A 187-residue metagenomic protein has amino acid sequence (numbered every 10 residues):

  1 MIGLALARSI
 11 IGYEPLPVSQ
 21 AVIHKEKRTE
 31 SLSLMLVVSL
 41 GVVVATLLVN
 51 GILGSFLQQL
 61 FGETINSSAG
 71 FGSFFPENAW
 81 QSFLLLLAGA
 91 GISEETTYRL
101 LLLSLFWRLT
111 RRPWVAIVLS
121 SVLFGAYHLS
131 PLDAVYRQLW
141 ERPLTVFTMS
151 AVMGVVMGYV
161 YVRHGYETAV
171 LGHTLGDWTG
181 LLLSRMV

Functional and structural regions predicted by a protein language model:
I10-G91, L109: Juxtamembrane helix-loop-helix connectors linking adjacent transmembrane helices in multi-pass membrane enzymes
P76-V187: Transmembrane helix-loop-helix hairpins at the membrane interface of multi-pass integral membrane proteins
